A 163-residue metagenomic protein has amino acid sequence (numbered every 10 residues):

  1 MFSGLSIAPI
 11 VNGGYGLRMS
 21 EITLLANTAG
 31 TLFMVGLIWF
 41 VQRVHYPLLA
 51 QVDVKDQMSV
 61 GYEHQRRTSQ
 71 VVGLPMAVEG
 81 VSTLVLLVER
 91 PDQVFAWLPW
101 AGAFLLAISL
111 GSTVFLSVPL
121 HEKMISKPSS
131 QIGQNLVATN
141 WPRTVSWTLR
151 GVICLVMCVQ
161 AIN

Functional and structural regions predicted by a protein language model:
M1-L17: N-terminal amphipathic/basic-hydrophobic helices that include classical n-h-c signal peptides and signal-anchor
S20-M76, E122-N135: Interfacial loop at the N-terminal end of multi-pass membrane proteins
T23-A26, G30, P75-V78, L98-A101 (+3 more regions): Physicochemical signature of membrane-embedded alpha-helices that form the seven-helix bundle of GPCRs, emphasizing
V72-V85, S146-V152: Core segments of transmembrane alpha-helices that mediate helix-helix packing or line hydrophobic substrate/ligand
V85-A107: Transmembrane helix-loop-helix
A107-F115: Mid-bilayer segments of alpha-helical transmembrane spans in multi-pass integral membrane proteins that mediate
V156-N163: Juxtamembrane boundary at the C-terminal end of a transmembrane helix
